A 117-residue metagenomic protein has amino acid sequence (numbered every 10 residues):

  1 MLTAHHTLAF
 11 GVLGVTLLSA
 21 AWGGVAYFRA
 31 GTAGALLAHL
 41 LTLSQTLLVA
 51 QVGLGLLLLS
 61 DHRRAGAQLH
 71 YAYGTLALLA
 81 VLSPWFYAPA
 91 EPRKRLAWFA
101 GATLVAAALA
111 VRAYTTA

Functional and structural regions predicted by a protein language model:
M1-A117: Polytopic transmembrane helical bundles with strong interfacial aromatic enrichment
